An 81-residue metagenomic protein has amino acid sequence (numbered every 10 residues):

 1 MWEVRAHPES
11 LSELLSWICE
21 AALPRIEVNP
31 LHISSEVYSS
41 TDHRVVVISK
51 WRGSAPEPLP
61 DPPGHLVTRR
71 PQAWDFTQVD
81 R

Functional and structural regions predicted by a protein language model:
M1-V4, V46-I48: Active-site-flanking beta-strand signature of metal-NTP-handling nucleotidyl enzymes and homologous cyclase-like
A6-I33, P58: Short amphipathic alpha-helical segments
A6-P8, W51-G53, T77-D80: Non-catalytic surface loops within mature trypsin-like serine protease
H32-V46, D61-R81: Glycine-rich beta-strand-turn "strand-cap" elements at beta-sheet edges
D42-R44, R52-P56: Short, charged/polar surface micro-motifs in flexible loops or helix N-caps
